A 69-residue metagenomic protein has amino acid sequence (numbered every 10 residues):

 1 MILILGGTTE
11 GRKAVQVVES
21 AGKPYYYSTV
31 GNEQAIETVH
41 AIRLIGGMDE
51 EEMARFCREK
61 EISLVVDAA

Functional and structural regions predicted by a protein language model:
M1-K23: A short, flexible N-terminal coil/short beta segment enriched in small residues
L3, I36-T38: Eukaryote-specific long, low-complexity intrinsically disordered regions
L5, S28, D67-A68: Structural motif
G22, Y26-S28, A41-I42: Long terminal accessory regions outside catalytic cores
Y27-A35: Short, polar loop motifs at secondary-structure junctions
A41-R58: Glycine-rich, highly charged phosphate/nucleotide-binding loops
A54-A69: Glycine/small-residue-rich loop that forms an oxyanion/phosphate-binding "nest" at active or ligand-binding sites
